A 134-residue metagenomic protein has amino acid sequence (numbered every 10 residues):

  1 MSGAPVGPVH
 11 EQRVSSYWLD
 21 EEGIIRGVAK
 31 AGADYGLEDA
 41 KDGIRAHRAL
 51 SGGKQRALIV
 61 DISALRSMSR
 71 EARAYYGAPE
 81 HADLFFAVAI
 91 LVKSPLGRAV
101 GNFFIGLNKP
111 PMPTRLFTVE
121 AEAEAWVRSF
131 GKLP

Functional and structural regions predicted by a protein language model:
M1-P134: Amphipathic, Lys/Arg-enriched alpha-helical "gate/interface" segment within cytosolic domains that mediates
